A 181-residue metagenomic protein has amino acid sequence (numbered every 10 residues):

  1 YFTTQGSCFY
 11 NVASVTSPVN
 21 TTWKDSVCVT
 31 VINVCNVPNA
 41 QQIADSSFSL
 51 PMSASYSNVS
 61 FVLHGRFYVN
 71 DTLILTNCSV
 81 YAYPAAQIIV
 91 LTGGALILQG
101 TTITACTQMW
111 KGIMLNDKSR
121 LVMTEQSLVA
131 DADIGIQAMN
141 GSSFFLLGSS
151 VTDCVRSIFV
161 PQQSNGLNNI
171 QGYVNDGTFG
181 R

Functional and structural regions predicted by a protein language model:
Y1-S7, S17-T21: Low-complexity, intrinsically disordered segments enriched in Ser/Thr together with acidic residues
C8, D25-S26, S46, T72 (+1 more regions): Coil residues (strongly favoring Ser/Thr
V29-N33: Interdomain boundary/hinge segments at the C-termini of tandem beta-sandwich modules
S49, S55, V62, Y68 (+9 more regions): Extracellular beta-strand solenoid repeats
L50, Y56, V69, L73-T76 (+4 more regions): All-beta strand scaffolds that present successive hydrophobic residues in beta-strands
S60-F61, L75, S79-Y83, Q99-W110 (+3 more regions): Beta-strand-rich solenoid/repeat architectures in extracellular/passenger domains of polysaccharide-targeting enzymes
G65-V69, A86-T92, K111-N116, I134-N140 (+2 more regions): Glycine-rich beta-solenoid repeat tracts in large extracellular/virion proteins
